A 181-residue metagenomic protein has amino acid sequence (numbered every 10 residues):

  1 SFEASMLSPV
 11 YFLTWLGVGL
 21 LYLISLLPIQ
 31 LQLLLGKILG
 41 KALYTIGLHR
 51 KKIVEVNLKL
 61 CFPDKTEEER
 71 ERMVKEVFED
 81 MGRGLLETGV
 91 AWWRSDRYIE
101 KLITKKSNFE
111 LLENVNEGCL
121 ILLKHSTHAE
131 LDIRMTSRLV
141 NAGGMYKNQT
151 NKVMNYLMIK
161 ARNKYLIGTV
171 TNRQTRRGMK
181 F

Functional and structural regions predicted by a protein language model:
S1-L120, S126-T127: Membrane-proximal helical "anchor" segments flanking the first transmembrane region of inner-membrane enzymes
W92-F181: Soluble catalytic domains of membrane acyltransferases
